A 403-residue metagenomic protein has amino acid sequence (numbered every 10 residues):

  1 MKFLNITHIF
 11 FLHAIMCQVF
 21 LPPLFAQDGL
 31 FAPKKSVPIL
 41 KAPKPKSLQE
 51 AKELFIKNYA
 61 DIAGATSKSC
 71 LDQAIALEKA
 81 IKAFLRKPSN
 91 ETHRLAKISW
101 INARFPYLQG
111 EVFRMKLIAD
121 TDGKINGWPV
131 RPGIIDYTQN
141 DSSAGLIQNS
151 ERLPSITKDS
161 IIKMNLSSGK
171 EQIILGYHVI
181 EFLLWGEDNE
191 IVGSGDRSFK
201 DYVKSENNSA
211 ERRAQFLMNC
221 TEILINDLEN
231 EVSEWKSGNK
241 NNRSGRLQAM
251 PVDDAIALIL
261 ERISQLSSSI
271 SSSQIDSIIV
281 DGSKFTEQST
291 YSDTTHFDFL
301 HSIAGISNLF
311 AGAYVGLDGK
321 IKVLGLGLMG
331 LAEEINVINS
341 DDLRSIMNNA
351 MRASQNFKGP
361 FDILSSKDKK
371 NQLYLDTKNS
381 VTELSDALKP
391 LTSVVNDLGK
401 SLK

Functional and structural regions predicted by a protein language model:
M1-I6: Positively charged n-region of N-terminal signal peptides that target proteins for export
I9-V19: Bacterial N-terminal signal peptides
F20-L21, S36: Selective for proline/serine-rich intrinsically disordered segments in cytosolic/nuclear regulatory regions
L24-A26: Boundary at the C-terminal end of the N-terminal hydrophobic targeting segment
G29-K403: Mature extracytoplasmic or organellar-lumen-exposed domains after removal of signal/transit peptides
